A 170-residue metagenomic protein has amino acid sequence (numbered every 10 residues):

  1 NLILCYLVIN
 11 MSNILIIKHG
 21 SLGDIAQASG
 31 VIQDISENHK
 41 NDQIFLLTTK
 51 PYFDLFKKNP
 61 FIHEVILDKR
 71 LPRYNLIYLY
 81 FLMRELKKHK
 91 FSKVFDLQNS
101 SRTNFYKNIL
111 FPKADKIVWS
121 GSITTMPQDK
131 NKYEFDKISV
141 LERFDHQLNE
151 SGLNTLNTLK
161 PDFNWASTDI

Functional and structural regions predicted by a protein language model:
L2-I170: Catalytic machinery of carbohydrate-active enzymes, primarily nucleotide-sugar-dependent glycosyltransferases
